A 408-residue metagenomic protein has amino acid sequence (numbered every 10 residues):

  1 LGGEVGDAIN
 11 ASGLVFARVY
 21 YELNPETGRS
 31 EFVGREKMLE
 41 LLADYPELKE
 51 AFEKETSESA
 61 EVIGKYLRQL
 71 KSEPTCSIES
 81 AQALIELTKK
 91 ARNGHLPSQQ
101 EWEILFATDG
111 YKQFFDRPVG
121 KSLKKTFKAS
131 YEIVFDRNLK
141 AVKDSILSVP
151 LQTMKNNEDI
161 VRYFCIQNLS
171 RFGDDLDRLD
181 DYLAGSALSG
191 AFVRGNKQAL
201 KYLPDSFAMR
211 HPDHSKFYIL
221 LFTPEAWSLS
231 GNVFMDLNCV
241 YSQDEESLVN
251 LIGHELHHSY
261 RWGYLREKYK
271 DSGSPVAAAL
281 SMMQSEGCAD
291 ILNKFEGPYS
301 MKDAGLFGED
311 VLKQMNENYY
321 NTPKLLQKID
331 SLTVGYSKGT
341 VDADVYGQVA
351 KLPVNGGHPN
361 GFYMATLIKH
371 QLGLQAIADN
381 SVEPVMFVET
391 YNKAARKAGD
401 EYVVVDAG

Functional and structural regions predicted by a protein language model:
L1-K49: Aromatic-patch recognition
L39-P74: C-terminal partner/receptor-binding element of secreted or periplasmic proteins
S59-I63, A191, G195, L248 (+4 more regions): Stable alpha-helical elements in mature extracytoplasmic
Q69-E73, E86-H95, I104-K121, S130 (+8 more regions): Structured segments of extracytoplasmic/periplasmic soluble domains in secreted or envelope-associated proteins
T75-V193, S206-R210: Non-catalytic architectural context of zinc metalloproteases
C76-F115, L265-D330, K397-A407: Post-HExxH zinc-binding segment in Zn-dependent metallohydrolases
S145-L312: Acidic/His-rich structured neighborhood in mature extracellular/periplasmic domains
F307, Q314-G408: Pan-zinc metallopeptidase signature
